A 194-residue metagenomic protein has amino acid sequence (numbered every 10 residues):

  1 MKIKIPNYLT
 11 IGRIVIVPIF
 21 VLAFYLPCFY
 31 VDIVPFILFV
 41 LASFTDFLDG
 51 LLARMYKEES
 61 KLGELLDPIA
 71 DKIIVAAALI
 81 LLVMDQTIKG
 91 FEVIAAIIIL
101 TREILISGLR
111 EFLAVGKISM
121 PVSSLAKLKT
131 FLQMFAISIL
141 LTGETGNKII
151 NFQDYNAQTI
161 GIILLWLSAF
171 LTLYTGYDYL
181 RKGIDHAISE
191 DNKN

Functional and structural regions predicted by a protein language model:
M1-I11, V17, P27, P35-S43 (+2 more regions): C-terminal membrane-associated helical module and adjoining short loops/tails
V15, F44-L52, I69, I73 (+2 more regions): Active-site His/Glu-centered metal-binding helix of metallohydrolases
I16-I19, A76-I80, L105, F135-I139: Transmembrane-helix signature of multi-pass solute transporters
I16-L65, A78-I98, N156-L171: Membrane-embedded alpha-helical segments that form the functional core of polytopic membrane enzymes, especially those
F47, S107-G116: Juxtamembrane interface at the ends
A53, I69-A76, F131-S138: Loop-to-transmembrane-helix entry motif
L66-I69, I97-I98, S123-K129: Cytoplasmic-side transmembrane-helix entry/capping segments in multi-pass membrane proteins
A95, T101-G108, F135-S138, T142: Mid-bilayer segments of alpha-helical transmembrane spans in multi-pass integral membrane proteins that mediate
